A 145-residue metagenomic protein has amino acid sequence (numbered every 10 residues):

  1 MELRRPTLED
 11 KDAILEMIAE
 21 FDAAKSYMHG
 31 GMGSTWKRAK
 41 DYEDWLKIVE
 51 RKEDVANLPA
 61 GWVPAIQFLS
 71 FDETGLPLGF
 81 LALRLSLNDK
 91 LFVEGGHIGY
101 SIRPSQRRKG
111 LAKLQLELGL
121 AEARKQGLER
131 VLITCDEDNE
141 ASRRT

Functional and structural regions predicted by a protein language model:
M1-H97, E122: GNAT-family acyltransferases
E2, G99, L132-T134: Short aromatic/hydrophobic contact patches that present stacked aromatics for nucleic-acid/ligand binding
F71, R84, H97-R108, D136: A short, internal acetyl-CoA/4′-phosphopantetheine-binding micro-motif in the GNAT/acyltransferase core
Q106, G110-L118: Conserved acetyl-CoA pyrophosphate-binding loop and the N-cap/start of the following alpha-helix in GNAT-like
G110, G127, N139: Conserved G/P- and acidic residue-centered "switch" motifs that form tight phosphate/ATP-binding loops in soluble
K113, E137-T145: Conserved active-site alpha-helix within GNAT-family acetyltransferase domains
A123-C135: Conserved GNAT acetyl-CoA-binding A-motif
